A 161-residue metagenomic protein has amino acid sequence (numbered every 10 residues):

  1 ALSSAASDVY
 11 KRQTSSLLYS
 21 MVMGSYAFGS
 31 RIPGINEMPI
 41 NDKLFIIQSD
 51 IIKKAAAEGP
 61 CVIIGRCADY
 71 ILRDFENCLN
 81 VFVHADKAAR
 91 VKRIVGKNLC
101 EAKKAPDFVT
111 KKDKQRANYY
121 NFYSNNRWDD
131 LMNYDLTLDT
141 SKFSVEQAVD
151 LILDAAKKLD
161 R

Functional and structural regions predicted by a protein language model:
A1-A6, Y10: Single conserved hydrophobic/aromatic residue that forms the stacking wall/gate of nucleotide- or nucleobase-binding
L18-L72: Glycine-rich phosphate-binding loop used to anchor ATP phosphates in small-molecule kinases, encompassing both
M38-F45, D113, R127, K142: Conserved phosphate/pyrophosphate-binding and hydrolysis machinery centered on Walker-type P-loop NTPases, extending
D50-K53, F122-R161: NTP-dependent small-molecule kinase module
A68-D69, H84-R90, F143-S144: Conserved nucleotide-binding/hydrolysis micro-motifs of P-loop NTPases
Y70-E76, L131: Short loop/helix-cap segments at secondary-structure boundaries that form the rim of catalytic
D74-G96, A102-A105, V109-T110: Conserved phosphate-donor/acceptor-positioning beta-strand/loop module used by diverse small-molecule
